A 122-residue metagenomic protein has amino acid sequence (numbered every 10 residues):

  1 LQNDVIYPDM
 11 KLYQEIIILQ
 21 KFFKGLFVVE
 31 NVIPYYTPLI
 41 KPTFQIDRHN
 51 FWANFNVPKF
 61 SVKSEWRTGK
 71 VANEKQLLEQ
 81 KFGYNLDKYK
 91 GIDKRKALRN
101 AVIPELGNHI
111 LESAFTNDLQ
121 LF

Functional and structural regions predicted by a protein language model:
L1-F122: Conserved active-site and SAM-binding loop architecture of S-adenosyl-L-methionine-dependent nucleic-acid
